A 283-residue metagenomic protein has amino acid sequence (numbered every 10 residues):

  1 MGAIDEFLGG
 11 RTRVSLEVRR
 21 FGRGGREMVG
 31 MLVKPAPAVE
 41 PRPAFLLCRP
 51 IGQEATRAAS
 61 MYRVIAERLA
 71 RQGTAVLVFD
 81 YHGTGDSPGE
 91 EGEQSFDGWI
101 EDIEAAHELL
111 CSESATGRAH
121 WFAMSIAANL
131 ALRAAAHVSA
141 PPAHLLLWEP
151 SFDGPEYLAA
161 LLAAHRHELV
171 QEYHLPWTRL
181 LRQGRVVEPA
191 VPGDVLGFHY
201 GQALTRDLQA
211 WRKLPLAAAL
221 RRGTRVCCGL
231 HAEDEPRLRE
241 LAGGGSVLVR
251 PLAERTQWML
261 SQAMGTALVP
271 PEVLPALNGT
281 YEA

Functional and structural regions predicted by a protein language model:
M1-P43: N-terminal cap/lid segment of alpha/beta-hydrolase-fold proteins
R20, G30-M31, L77-F79, E240-L241 (+1 more regions): Terminal, non-globular segments
K34-D80, L109: Short, surface-exposed "cap/lid" segments of acyl-processing enzymes
I51, A75-G85, S151, A253-R255: Short beta-to-alpha linker loops that shape the active-site pocket of alpha/beta-hydrolase fold enzymes
T84-R118: Catalytic nucleophile-loop/oxyanion-hole region of alpha/beta-hydrolase and closely related hydrolase-like folds
F122-L132, E149: Gly/Ala-rich beta-loop-alpha elbow adjacent to hydrolase catalytic centers
R133-H137: Active-site signature of alpha/beta-hydrolase-fold catalytic machinery across serine- and Asp/Cys-nucleophile hydrolases
P141-G279: The alpha/beta-hydrolase serine catalytic core
